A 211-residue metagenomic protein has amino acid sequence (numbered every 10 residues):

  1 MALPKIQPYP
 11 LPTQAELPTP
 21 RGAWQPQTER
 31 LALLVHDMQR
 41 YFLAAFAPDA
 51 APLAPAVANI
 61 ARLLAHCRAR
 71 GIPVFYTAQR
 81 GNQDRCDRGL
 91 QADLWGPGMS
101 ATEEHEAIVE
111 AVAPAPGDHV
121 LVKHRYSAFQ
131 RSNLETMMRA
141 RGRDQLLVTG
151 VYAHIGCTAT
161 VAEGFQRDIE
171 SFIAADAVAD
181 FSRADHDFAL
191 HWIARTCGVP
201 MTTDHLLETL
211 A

Functional and structural regions predicted by a protein language model:
M1-A32, R62-R70, G96-A211: Active-site-adjacent betaalpha module
P26-H66, F75: Short, contiguous, helix-prone interaction/anchoring segments in small proteins
M38, Q79, D176: Active-site loop/turn elements of alpha/beta-hydrolase fold enzymes, especially the short glycine-/histidine-rich
L43, R85, S182: Conserved protein kinase catalytic core
A45-P48, D87-Q91, G164: Surface-exposed, active-site-proximal loop segments in enzymatic domains
C67-D84: Von Willebrand factor
Q83-A101: Acidic/polar short surface loop at catalytic or gating sites that assists cofactor/ion binding and chemistry
